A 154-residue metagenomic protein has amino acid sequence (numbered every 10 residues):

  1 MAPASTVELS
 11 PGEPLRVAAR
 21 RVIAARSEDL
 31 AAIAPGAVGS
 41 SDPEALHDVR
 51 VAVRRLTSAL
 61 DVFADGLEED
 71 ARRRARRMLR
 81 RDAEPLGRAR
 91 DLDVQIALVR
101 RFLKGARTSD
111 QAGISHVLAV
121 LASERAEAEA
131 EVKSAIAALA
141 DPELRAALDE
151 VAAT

Functional and structural regions predicted by a protein language model:
M1-T154: Function-determining surface determinants
